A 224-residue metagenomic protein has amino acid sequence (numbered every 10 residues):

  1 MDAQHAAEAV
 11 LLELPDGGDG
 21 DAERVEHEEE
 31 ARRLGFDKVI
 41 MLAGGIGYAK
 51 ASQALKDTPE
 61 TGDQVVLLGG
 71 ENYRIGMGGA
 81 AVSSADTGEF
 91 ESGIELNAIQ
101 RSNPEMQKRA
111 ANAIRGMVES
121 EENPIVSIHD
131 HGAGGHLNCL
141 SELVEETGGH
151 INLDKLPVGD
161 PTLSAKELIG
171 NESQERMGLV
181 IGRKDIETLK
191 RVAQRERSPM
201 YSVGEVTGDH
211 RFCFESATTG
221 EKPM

Functional and structural regions predicted by a protein language model:
M1-A9, D16-M224: Glycine/proline-enriched, intrinsically flexible loops and inter-domain linkers
